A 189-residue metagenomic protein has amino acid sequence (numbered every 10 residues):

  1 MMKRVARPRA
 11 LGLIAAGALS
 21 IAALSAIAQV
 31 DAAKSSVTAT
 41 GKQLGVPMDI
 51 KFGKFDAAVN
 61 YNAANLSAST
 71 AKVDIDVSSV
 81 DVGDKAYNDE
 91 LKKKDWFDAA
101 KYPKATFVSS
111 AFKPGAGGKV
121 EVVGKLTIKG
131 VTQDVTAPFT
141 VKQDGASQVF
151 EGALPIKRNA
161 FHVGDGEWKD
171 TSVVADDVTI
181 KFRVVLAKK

Functional and structural regions predicted by a protein language model:
M1-M2, M48: Detector for methionine-enriched segments
M2-I14: Bacterial N-terminal signal peptides that target proteins for export
G12-A23: Bacterial N-terminal signal peptides
L24-K189: Low-complexity, acidic/polar, glycine-enriched regions of mature
